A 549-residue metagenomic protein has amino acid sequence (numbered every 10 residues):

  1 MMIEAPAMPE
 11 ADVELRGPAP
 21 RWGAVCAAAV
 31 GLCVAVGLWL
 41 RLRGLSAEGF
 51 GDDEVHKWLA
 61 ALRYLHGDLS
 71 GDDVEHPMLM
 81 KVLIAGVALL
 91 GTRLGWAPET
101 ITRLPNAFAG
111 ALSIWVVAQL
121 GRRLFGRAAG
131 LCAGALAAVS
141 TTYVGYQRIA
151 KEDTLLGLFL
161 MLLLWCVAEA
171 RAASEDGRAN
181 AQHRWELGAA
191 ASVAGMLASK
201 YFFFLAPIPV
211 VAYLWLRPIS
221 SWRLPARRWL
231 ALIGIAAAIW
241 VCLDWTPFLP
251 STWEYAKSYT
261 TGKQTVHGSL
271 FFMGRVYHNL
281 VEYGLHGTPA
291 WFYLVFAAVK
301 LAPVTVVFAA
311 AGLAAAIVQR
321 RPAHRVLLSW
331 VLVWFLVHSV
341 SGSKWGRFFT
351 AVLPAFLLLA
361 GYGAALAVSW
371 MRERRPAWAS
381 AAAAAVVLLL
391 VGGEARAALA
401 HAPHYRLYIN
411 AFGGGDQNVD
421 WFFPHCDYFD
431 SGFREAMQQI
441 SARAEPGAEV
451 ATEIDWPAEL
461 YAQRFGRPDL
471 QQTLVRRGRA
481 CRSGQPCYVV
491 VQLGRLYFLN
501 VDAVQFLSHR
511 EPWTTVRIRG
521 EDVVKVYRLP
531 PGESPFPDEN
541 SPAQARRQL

Functional and structural regions predicted by a protein language model:
M2-E14, D416-L549: C-terminal luminal/periplasmic domains and tails of membrane-associated envelope-modifying transferases
M8-G17, L124, A128, L163-E186 (+2 more regions): Membrane-interface transmembrane helices that cradle and orient dolichyl/undecaprenyl
V34-G37, A133-A138, G145, W165 (+2 more regions): Short helix- or helix-capping micro-motifs that position conserved polar/aromatic residues at function-defining sites
G51-D52, H76-P77, T142, R148-L155: Short acidic/glycine- and proline-prone juxtamembrane loop motifs at membrane-interface regions of multi-pass membrane
L62, V82, P207-A323, V333-F335 (+5 more regions): Transmembrane-lumen/periplasm boundary regions of multi-pass, lipid-linked membrane glycan transferases
T100, L104-L124, L162, C166: Transmembrane-helix motifs of polytopic, lipid-linked glycan transferases
V116, L155-D176, A191-V193, A355-L359: Specific aromatic-rich, kink-prone transmembrane helix
G157-L158, L187-A190, F202-R217, V304-A310 (+3 more regions): Transmembrane-embedded, aromatic-rich helix segments that form part of the hydrophobic channel/pocket engaging
